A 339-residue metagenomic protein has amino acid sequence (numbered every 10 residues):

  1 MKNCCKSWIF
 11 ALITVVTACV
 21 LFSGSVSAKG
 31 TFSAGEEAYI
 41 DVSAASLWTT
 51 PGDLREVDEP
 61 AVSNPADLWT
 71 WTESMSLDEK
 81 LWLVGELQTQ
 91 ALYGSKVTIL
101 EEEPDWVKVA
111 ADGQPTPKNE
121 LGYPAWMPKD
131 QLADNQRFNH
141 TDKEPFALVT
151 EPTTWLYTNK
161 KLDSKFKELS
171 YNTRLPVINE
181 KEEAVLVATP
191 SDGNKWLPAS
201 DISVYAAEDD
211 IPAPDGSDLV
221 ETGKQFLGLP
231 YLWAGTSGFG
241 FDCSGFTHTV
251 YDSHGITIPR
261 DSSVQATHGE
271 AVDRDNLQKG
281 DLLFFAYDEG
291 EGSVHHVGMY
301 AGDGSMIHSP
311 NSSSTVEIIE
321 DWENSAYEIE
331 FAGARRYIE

Functional and structural regions predicted by a protein language model:
C4-S27: Sec-dependent N-terminal signal peptides of Gram-positive bacterial secreted proteins and lipoproteins
A28-N64, E79-L83, T89-K96, E103 (+7 more regions): Boundary regions of SH3-family modules and the immediately adjacent low-complexity/disordered segments in eukaryotic
E59-D78, E144-W155, V250-S263: Short, basic/aromatic beta-hairpin or loop at an interaction surface
G94, S170-L175, G280: Loop/turn positions that initiate beta-strands
N139-K143, K161-S164, S203, E270-A271 (+2 more regions): Aromatic- and glycine-rich peptidoglycan recognition patches
P230-K279: Catalytic cysteine-centered active-site loop
